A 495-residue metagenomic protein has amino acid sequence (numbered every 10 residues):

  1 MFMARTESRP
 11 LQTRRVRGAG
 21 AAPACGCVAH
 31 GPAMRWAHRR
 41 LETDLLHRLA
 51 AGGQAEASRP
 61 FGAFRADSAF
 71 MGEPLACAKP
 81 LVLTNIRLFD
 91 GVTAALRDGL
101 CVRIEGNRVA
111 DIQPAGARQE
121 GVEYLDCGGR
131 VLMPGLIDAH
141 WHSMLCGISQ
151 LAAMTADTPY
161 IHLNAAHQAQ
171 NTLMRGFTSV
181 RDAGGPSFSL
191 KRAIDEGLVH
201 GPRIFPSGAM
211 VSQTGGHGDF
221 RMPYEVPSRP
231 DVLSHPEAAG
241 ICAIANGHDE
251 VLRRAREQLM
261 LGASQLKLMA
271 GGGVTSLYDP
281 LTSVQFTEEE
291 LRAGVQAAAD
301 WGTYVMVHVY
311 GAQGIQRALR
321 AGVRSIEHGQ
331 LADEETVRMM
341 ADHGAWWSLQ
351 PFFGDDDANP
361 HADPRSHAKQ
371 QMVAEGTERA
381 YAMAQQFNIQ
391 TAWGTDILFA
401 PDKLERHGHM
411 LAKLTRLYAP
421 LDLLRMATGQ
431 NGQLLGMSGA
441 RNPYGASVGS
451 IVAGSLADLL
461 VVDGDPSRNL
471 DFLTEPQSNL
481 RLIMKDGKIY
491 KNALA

Functional and structural regions predicted by a protein language model:
C25-C27, M269-R379, Q386, Q390-A392 (+3 more regions): Active-site core of metal-dependent hydrolases
F61-V82, L88, V92-M133: Histidine-rich, glycine-flanked metal-binding segment
I86, R441-A495: C-terminal cap of metal-dependent C-N hydrolases
I86, V102, N107, G129 (+17 more regions): Divalent metal-coordination and catalytic microenvironments
R130-E196, T214-R221, E289, A321: Metal-associated gating/positioning segment near the N- to mid-region
Q150-L163, D231-R253, Y304-M306: Active-site mouth loops of central-metabolism enzymes
N164-L190, G201-M210, A263-S276, Y304 (+4 more regions): Divalent metal-dependent hydrolysis catalytic cores, especially in the metallo-beta-lactamase
D300, E375-P466: His/Asp/Glu-enriched, well-ordered alpha-helical/loop segment that forms or immediately abuts the divalent-metal
